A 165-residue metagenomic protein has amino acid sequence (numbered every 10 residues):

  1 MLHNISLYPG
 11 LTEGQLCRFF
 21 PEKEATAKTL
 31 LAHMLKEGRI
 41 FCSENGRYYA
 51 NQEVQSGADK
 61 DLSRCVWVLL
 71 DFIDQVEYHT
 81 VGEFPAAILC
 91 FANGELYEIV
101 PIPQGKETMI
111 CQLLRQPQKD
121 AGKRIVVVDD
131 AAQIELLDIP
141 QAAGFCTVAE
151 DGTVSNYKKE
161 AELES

Functional and structural regions predicted by a protein language model:
L2-I5: Hydrophobic residues on short alpha-helical segments
L7-F20: Short acidic, hydrophobic short linear motifs in intrinsically disordered regions
T12, C42-R64: Short, cationic-aromatic polyanion-contact patches
T12, T26, A132-Q133: Short phosphate-engaging motifs
F19, R47-Y48, L96, N156: Intrinsically disordered, low-complexity N-terminal regions enriched in serine/proline/glycine with scattered basic
F20-K36: Short amphipathic alpha-helical interaction segments
S63-S165: Long, low-complexity, charge-rich intrinsically disordered regions
